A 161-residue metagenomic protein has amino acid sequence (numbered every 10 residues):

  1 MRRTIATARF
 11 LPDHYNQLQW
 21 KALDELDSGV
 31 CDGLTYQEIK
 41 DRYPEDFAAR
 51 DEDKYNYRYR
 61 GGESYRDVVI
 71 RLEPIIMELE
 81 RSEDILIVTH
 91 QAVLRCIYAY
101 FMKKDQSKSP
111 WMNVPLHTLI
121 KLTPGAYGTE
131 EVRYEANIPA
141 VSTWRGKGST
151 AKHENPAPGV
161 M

Functional and structural regions predicted by a protein language model:
M1-A48, A99-K104, S109-K121, V160-M161: Phosphate-coordination/substrate-recognition cap region in phosphate-metabolizing enzymes
M1-L11, R58-E73: Loop-to-helix element that buttresses phosphate recognition and phosphoryl-transfer chemistry
I5-A6, E73-E130: Active-site-adjacent alpha-helix immediately C-terminal to a catalytic or transition-state-stabilizing loop
H14, R42, D53, R81-S82: Structured helix-beta-strand junction loops
L23-E25, D53, G125: Short, solvent-exposed coil/turn elements at secondary-structure transition points
Y43, K54, L72-I76: Short amphipathic alpha-helical/adjacent loop interface patches that line ligand and macromolecule-binding sites
D46-R66, G146-G148: Short glycine/proline- and acidic residue-enriched helix-loop micro-motifs that form flexible lids or anion-recognition
Y127-M161: Eukaryotic N-terminal low-complexity, Ser/Thr- and Lys/Arg-rich leader segments that predominantly function as
